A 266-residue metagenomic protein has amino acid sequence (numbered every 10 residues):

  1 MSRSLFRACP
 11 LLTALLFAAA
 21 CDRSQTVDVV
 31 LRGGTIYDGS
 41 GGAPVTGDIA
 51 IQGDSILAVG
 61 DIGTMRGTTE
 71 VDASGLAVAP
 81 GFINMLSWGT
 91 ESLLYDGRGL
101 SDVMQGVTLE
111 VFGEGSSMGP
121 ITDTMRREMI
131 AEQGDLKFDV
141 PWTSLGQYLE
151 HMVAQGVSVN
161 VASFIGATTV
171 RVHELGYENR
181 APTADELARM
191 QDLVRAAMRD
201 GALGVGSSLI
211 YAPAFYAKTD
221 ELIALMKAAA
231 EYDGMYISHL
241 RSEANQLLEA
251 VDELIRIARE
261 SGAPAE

Functional and structural regions predicted by a protein language model:
M1-P10: Bacterial N-terminal signal peptides that target proteins for export
A18-A20: C-terminal motif of bacterial Sec signal peptides marking the signal peptidase cleavage site
D22-V27, I36-G81: Histidine-rich, glycine-flanked metal-binding segment
G34, I49, D54, G75 (+5 more regions): Divalent metal-coordination and catalytic microenvironments
L76-V78, F82-I83, L93-L203: Divalent-metal coordination cores built from histidine and acidic residues
F82-S92, Y236-S242: Histidine-centered catalytic micro-motifs
W88, G115, G166-T168, S208-A212 (+1 more regions): Active-site beta-loop-alpha junctions enriched in small/polar residues
A181-S207, P213-E266: Histidine/acidic residue-rich metal-binding segments in metalloenzymes
